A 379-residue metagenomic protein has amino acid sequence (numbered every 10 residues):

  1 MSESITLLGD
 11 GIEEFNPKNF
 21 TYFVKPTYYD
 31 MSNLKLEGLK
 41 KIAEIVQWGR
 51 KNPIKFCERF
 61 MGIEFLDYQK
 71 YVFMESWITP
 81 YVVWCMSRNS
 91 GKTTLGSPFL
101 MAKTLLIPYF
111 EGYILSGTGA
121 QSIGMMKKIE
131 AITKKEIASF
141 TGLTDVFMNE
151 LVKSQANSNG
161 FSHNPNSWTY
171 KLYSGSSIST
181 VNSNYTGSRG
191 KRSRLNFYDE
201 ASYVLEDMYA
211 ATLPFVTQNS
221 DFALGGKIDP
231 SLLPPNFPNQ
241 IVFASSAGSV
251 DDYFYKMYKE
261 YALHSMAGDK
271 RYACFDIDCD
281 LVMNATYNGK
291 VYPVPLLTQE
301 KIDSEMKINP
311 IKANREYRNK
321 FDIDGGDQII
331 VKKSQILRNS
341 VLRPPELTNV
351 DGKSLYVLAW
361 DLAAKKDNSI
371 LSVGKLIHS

Functional and structural regions predicted by a protein language model:
M1-Y81, S354: Pre-P-loop entry segment of helicase/translocase ATPase cores
E14, D207-L358: Non-catalytic, compositionally simple segments
T79-L100: Walker A/P-loop
S90, S188, Y203-L205, D251 (+1 more regions): Catalytic P-loop NTPase motifs of RecA-like helicase/translocase cores
K103-F110: Post-Walker A helix-loop "phosphate-sensing" segment adjacent to the P-loop in P-loop NTPases
F110-N182, I308: Conserved nucleotide-state-sensing and coupling region of NTP-binding domains
N159-F215: Conserved RecA-like ASCE ATPase "motif II neighborhood" in helicase/translocase motors
L172-Y173, D367, V373-S379: Nucleic-acid-processing active sites and adjacent nucleic-acid-binding tracks, predominantly divalent metal-dependent
